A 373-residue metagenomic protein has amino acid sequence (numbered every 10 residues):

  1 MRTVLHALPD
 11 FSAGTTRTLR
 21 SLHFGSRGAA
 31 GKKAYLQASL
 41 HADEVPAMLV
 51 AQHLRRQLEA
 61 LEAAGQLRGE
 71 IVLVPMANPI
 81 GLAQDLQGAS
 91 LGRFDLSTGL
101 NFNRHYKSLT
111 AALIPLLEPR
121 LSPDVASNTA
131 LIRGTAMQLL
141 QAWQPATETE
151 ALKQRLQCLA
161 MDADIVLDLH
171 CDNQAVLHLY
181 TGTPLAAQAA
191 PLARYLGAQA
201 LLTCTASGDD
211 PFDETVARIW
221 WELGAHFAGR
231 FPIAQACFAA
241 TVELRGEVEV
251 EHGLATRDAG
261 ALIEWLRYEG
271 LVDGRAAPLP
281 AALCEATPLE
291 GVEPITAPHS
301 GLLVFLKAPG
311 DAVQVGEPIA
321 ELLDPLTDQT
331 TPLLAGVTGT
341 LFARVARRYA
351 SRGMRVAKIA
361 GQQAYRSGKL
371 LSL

Functional and structural regions predicted by a protein language model:
M1-L373: Structured catalytic-domain cores with a bias toward divalent-metal coordination
